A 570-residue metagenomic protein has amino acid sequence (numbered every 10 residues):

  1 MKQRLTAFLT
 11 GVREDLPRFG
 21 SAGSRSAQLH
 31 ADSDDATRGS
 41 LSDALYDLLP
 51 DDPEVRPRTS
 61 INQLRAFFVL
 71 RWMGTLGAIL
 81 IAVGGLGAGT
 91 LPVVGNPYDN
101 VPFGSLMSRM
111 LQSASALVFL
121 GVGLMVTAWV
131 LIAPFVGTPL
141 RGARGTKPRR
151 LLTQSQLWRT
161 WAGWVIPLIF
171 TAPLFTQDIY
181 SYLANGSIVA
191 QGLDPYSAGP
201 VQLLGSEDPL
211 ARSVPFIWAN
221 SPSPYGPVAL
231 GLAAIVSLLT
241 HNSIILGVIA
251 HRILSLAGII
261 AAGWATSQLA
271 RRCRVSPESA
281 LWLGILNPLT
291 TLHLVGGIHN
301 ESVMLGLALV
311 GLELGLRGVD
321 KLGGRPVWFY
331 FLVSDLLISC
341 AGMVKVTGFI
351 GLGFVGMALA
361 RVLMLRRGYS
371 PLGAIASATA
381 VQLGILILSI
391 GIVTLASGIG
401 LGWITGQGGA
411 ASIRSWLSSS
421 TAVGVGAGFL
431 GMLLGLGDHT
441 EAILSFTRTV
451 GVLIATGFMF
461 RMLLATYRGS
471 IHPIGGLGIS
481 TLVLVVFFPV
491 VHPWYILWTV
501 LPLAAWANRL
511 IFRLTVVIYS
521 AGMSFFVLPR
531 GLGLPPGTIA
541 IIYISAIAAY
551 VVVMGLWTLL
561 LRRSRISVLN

Functional and structural regions predicted by a protein language model:
M1-L41, Y46-I81, Y98-P167, I474 (+2 more regions): Start-transfer (signal-anchor) and selected internal transmembrane alpha helices of multi-pass inner/ER membrane
L124-P134, L246-C273, L305-G306, T456-L463: Transmembrane-helix motifs of polytopic, lipid-linked glycan transferases
A128, S243, G408-F487, L559-N570: Aromatic/glycine/proline-enriched transmembrane-helix motif characteristic of membrane-embedded glycan-assembly enzymes
R149-R252, L256: Intramembrane catalytic core of multi-pass membrane enzymes that act on lipidic substrates
L151-Q156, T266-P288, G324: Transmembrane-helix signature of polytopic, membrane-embedded enzymes that assemble or transfer cell-envelope glycans
L309, L314-S339, G476-I479: Short hydrophobic alpha-helices at membrane interfaces in multi-pass membrane enzymes
G351-I387: Perimembrane helix-loop-helix junctions
A507-N570: Aromatic-enriched
